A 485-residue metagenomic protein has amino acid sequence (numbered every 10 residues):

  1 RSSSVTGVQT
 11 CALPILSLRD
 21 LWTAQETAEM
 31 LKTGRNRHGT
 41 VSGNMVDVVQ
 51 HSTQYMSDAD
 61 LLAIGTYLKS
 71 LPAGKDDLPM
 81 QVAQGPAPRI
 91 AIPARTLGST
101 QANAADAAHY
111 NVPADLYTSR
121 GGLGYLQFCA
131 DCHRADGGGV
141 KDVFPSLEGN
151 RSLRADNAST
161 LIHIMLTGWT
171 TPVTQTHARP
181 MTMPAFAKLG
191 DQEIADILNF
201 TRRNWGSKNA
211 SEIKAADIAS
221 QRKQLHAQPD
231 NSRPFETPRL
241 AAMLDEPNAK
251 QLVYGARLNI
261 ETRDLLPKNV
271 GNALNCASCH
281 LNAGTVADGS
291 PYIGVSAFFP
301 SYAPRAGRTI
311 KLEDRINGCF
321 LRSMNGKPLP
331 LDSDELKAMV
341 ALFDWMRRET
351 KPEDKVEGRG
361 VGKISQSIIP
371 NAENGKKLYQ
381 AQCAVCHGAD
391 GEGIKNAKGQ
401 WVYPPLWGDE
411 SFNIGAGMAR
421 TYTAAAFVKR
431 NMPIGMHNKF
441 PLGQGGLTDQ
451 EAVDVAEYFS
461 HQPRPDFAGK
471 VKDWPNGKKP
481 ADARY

Functional and structural regions predicted by a protein language model:
R1, A94-A107, P113-V140, G149 (+4 more regions): Sequence/structural segment immediately N-terminal to covalent heme-attachment motifs in c-type and related
R1, V8, A12, Q25 (+6 more regions): Flexible coil segments in periplasmic/lumen-exposed cytochrome c-class electron-transfer proteins
R1, V8, A12-A24, A28 (+5 more regions): Gly/Gly-Pro-rich "capping" loops immediately C-terminal to redox-active cysteine motifs in periplasmic/lumenal
L31-K32, L166-W169, F200-T201, A256-R263 (+1 more regions): Short, well-ordered amphipathic alpha-helices
T33-R37, T167, N282, L342-W345 (+1 more regions): Glycine-rich, acidic and aromatic/proline-enriched surface loops and short helix-turn segments that act as binding
K69, A73, L126, A130 (+9 more regions): Hydrophobic alpha-helix feature that most strongly marks membrane-spanning transmembrane helices and their immediate
R151, W205, T262-L266, F320-M324 (+3 more regions): Short amphipathic alpha-helical interaction patches enriched in hydrophobic/aromatic residues with interspersed Lys/Arg
